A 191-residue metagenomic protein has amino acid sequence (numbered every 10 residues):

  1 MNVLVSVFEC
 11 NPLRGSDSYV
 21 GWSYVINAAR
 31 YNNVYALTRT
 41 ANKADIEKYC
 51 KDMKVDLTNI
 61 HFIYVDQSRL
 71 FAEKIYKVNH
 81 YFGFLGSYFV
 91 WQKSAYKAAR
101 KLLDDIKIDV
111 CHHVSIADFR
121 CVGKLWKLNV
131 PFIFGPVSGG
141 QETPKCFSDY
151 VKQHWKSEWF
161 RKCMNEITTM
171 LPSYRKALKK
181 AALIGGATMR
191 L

Functional and structural regions predicted by a protein language model:
M1-I60, D104-I106, R175, L183: N-terminal subdomain of nucleotide-sugar transferases
S6, L37-R39, V65, G135-P136 (+1 more regions): Generic beta-sheet signal
F8, R69-G83, V130, F134-P172: Acceptor-binding helix/loop patch of EC 2.4 sugar-transfer enzymes, predominantly nucleotide-sugar-dependent
A36-K93: A conserved catalytic-core segment of Leloir-type glycosyltransferases
N42-K43, A117-D118, A177, R190-L191: Alpha-helix capping/helix-boundary segments
H61-Y64, C163-L191: Donor nucleotide-sugar binding/catalytic pocket of nucleotide-sugar-dependent glycosyltransferases
I75-V110, D118, W159-S173: Conserved nucleotide-sugar donor-binding subdomain of glycosyltransferases
S87-Y96, R100, V110-S148: An aromatic- and histidine-rich active-site surface loop
